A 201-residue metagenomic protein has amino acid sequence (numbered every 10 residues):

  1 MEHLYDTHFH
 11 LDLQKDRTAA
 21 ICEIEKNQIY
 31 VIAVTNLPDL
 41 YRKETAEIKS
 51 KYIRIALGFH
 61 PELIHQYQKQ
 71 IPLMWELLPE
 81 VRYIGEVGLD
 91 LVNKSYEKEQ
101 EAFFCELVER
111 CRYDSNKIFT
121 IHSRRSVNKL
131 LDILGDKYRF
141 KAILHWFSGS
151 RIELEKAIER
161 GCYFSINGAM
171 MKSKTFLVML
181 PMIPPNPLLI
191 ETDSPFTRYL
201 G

Functional and structural regions predicted by a protein language model:
M1-G201: Mid-domain alpha/beta scaffold segments of enzyme catalytic cores
